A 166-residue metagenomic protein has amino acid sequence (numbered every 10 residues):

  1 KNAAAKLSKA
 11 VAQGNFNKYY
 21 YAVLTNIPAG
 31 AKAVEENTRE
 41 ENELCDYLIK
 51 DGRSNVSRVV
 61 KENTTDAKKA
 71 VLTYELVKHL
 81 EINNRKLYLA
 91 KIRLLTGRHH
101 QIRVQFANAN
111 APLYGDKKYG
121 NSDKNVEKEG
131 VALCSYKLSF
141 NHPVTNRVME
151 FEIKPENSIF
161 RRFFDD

Functional and structural regions predicted by a protein language model:
K1-D166: RNA pseudouridine synthases
